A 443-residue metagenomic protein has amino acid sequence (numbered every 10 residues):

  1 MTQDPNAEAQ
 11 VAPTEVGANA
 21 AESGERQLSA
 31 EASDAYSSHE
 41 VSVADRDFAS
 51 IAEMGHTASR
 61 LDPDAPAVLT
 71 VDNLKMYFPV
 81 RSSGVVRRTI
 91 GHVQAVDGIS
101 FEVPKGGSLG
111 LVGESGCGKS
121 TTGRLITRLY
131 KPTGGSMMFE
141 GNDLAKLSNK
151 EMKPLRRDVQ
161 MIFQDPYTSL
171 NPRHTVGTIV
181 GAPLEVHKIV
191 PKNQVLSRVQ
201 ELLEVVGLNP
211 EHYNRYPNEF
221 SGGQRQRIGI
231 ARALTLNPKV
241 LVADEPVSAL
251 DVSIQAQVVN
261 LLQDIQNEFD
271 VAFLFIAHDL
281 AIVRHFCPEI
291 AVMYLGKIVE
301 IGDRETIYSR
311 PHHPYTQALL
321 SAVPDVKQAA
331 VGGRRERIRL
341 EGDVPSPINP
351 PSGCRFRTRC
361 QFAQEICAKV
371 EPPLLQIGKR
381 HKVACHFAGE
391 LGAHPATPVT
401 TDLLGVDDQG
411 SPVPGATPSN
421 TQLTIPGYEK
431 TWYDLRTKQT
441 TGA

Functional and structural regions predicted by a protein language model:
Y36, A44-A67, P79-R87, H92 (+2 more regions): Short catalytic/signature loops enriched in Gly
T127: Helix-to-loop junction immediately C-terminal to a conserved catalytic motif
G135-D143, L155: Conserved ABC transporter NBD signature motif
N142-D143, Q194-E211, L320-S321: Conserved ABC ATPase "signature" region
Y216-F220, Q224: Conserved ABC ATPase signature
K239-V242, P246-G332: P-loop NTP-binding/switch modules centered on Walker-like glycine-rich loops
